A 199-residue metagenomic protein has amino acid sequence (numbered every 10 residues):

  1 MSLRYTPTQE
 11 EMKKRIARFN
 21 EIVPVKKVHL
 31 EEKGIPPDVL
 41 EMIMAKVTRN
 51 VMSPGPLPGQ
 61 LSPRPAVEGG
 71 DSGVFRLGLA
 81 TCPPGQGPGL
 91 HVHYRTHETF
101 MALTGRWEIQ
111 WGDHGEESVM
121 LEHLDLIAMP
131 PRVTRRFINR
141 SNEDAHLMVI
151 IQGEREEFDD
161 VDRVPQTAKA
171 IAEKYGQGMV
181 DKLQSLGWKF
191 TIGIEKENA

Functional and structural regions predicted by a protein language model:
M1-V74, G178-A199: A short, N-terminal "cap"/entry segment at the start of jelly-roll beta-barrel domains of the cupin/DSBH fold
S2-E10, R136-A199: Double-stranded beta-helix
P56-P65, R76-H93: Conserved short histidine dyad/triad with adjacent acidic residue
V67-D71, H91-V92, I138: Short, conserved, surface-exposed binding loops centered on an aromatic residue
L77-T81, T99, S118, L126-A128: Conserved hydrophobic/aromatic beta-strand scaffold that supports enzyme active sites
P83-G85, L121-N142, I150-Q152: Conserved metal-binding segment of the jelly-roll/cupin
G87-L90, T96-H123, V133: A short beta-strand-loop-beta hairpin characteristic of the jelly-roll/cupin
